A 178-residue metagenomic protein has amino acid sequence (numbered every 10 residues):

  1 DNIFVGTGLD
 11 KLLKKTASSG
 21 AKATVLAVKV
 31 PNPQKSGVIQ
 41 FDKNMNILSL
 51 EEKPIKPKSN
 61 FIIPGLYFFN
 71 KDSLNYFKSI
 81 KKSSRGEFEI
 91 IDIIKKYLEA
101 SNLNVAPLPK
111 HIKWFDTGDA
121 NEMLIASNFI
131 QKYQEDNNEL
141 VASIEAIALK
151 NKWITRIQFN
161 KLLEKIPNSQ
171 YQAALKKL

Functional and structural regions predicted by a protein language model:
D1-K43, F68-K71, N75-I80: Conserved beta-loop-beta/alpha segment of the NTase-like Rossmann-fold superfamily that binds/positions NTPs
G8, E99, E122, N168-Y171: Amphipathic alpha-helical protein-protein interaction surfaces
A17, N46-A148, W153, I157-Q158: Catalytic-core segments of class I nucleotidyltransferases/pyrophosphorylases that form NMP-activated intermediates
K22, L140, A173-K176: Juxtamembrane helix-loop transition sites at the ends of transmembrane segments in multi-pass membrane proteins
W153-L178: Short, amphipathic C-terminal "tail helix"
